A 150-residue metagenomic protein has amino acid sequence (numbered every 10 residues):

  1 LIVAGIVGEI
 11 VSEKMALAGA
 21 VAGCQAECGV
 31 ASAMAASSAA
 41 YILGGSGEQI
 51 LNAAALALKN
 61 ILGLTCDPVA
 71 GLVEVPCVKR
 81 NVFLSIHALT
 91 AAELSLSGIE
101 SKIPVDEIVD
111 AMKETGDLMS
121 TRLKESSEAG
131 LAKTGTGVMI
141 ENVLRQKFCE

Functional and structural regions predicted by a protein language model:
L1, G19-V30, C77-N81: Active-site nucleophile and cofactor-binding loops and adjacent substrate-binding regions of central metabolic enzymes
L1-A16, N60-D67: Acidic-glycine-rich active-site phosphate/pyrophosphate-binding loop
V3-A4, G8, E27, A31-M34 (+1 more regions): Hydrophobic alpha-helical segments embedded in the membrane of multi-pass proteins
E9, A20, C24, V30 (+2 more regions): Gly/Ser/Thr-rich helix-start
M15-A18, A22, A26, L43-E48 (+1 more regions): Long alpha-helical, hydrophobic tracts
S32-E150: Functionally critical mobile loop/hinge segments
